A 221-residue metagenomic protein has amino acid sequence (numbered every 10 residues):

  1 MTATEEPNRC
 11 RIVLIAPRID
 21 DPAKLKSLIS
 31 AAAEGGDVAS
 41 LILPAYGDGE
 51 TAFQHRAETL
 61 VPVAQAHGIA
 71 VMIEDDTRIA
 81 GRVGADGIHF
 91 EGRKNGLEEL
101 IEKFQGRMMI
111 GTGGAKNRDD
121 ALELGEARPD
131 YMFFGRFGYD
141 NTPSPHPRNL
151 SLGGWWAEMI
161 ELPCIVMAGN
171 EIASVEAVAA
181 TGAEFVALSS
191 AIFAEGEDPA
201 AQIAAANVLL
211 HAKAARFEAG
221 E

Functional and structural regions predicted by a protein language model:
M1-H89, K94, K103-D130, E161-L162 (+3 more regions): Conserved N-terminal beta1-alpha1 strand-loop-helix module at the mouth
G92-E98, R136-M159: Flexible, gly/pro- and Lys/Arg-enriched active-site loops
G114-N117, H146-N149, A168: Short capping loops/turns at secondary-structure boundaries
F133, C164-N170, A187: Glycine-rich anion-binding loop/nest that anchors nucleotide
G135, S190-A191: Flexible, active-site-adjacent loop/turn segments at secondary-structure boundaries
A183-F185: Internal alpha/beta core interface subdomains
